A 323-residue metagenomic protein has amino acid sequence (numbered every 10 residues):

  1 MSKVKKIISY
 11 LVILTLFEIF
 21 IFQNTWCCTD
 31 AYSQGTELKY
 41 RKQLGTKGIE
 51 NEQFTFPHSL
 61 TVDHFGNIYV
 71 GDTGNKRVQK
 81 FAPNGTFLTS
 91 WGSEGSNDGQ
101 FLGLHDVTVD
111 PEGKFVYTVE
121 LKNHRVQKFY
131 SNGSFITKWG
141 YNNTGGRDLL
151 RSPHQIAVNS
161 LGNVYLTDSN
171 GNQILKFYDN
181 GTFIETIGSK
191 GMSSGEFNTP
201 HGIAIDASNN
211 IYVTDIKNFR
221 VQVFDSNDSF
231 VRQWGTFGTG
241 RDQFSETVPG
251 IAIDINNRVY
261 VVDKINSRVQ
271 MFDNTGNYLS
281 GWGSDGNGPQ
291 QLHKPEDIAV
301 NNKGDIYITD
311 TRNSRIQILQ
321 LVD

Functional and structural regions predicted by a protein language model:
G35-H58, T86-G103, S134-H154, T182-H201 (+2 more regions): Gly/Pro-rich loop segments of beta-rich domains
I49-T73: Beta-strand-rich domains and repeat architectures in extracellular enzymes and scaffolds, especially beta-propellers
V62-F65, V109-G113, V158-L161, I205-S208 (+2 more regions): Residue-level detector of Asp-centered blade-edge/turn motifs that repeat once per structural unit in beta-propeller
N67-Y69, F115-Y117, N163-Y165, N210-Y212 (+2 more regions): Conserved beta-propeller blade signature
T73, L121, S169, I216 (+2 more regions): Short loop/turn segments immediately following the C-termini of beta-strands
A82-T86, Y130-S134, Y178-T182, D225-N227 (+2 more regions): Short loop/turn segments that connect beta-strands within beta-propeller blades
K294-D323: Blade-level signature of beta-propeller repeat domains, shared across WD40, Kelch, NHL, RCC1 and BNR/Asp-box propellers
